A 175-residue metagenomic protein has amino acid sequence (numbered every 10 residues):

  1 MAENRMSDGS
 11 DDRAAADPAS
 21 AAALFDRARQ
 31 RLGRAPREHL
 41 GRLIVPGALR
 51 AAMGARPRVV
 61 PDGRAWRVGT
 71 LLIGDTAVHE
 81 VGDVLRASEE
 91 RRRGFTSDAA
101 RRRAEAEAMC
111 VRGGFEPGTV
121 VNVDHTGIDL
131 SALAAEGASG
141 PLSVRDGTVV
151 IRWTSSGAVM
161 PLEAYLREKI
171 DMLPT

Functional and structural regions predicted by a protein language model:
M1-N4, S10-W66, V84-R91: A composition-biased, non-transmembrane "mature-region" signal
A2-R31, R37, C110-T175: Low-complexity intrinsically disordered segments
R50, E89, T96-D98, R167-D171: Generic alpha-helical propensity signal that fires on short helical segments and nearby coil/disordered stretches
V60-V111: Aromatic- and glycine-enriched beta-alpha-beta binding-site module
